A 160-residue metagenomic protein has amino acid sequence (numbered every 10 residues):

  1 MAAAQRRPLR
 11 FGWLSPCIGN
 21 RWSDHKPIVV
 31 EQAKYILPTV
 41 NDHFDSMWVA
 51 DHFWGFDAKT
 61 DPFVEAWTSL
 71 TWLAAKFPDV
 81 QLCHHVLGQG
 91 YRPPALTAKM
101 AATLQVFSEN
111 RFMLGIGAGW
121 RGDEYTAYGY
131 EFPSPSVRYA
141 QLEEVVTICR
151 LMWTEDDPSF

Functional and structural regions predicted by a protein language model:
M1-K76: N-terminal beta1-alpha1-beta2 module of alpha/beta enzyme domains
A2-R7, P93-F160: Internal, glycine-rich beta/alpha segment that forms the wall or movable "lid" of small-molecule/cofactor binding
F11-S15, M47-V49, Q81-H84, F112-I116: Hydrophobic faces of well-ordered beta-strands that scaffold small-molecule active sites in alpha/beta enzyme cores
P16-I18, H52, L87-Q89, G117-G119: Active-site beta-loop-alpha junctions enriched in small/polar residues
A50-G55, H85-G88, G129: Short linear capping/connector segments at secondary-structure termini
T60-H84, Q141-M152: Alpha-helix-loop-beta-strand connector modules within alpha/beta enzyme cores
D61-V64, Y91-R92, V137: Residue-level signal for the nucleotide or nucleotide-sugar donor/cofactor binding architecture
